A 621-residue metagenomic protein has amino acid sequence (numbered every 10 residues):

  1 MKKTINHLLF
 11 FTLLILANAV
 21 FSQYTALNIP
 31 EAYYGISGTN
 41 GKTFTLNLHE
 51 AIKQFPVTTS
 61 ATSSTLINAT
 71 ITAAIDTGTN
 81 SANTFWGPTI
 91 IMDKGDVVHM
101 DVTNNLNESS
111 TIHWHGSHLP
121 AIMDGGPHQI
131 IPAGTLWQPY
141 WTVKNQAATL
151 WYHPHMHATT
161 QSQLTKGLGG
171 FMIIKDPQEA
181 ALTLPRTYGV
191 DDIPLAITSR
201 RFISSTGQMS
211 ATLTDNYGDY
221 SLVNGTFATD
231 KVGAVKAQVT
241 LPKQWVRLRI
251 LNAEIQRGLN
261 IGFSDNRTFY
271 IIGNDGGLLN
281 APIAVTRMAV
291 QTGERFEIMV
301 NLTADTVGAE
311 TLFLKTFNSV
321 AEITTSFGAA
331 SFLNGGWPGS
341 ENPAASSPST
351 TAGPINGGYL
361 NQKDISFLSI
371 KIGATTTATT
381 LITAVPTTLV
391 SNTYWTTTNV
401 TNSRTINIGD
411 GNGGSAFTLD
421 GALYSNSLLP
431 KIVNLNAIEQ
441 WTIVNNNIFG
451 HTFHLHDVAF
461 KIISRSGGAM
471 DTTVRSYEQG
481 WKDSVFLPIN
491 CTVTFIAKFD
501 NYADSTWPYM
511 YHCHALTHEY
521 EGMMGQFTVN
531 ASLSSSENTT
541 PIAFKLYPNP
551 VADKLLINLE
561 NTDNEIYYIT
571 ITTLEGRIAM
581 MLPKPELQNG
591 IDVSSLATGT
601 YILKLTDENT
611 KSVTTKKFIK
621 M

Functional and structural regions predicted by a protein language model:
M1-Q23, S535: Bacterial Sec-dependent N-terminal signal peptides
Q23-H49, T165-T198, N280-G450, K498-S532: Extended terminal and domain-junction accessory segments
T79-M92, W114-N145, A181-T183, F269-T306 (+3 more regions): Extracytoplasmic beta-sandwich strand-turn segments characteristic of Greek-key/jelly-roll folds
V102-L106, I250-E254, I443-N447: Asparagine-centered strand-capping/turn motif at beta-strand->loop junctions
L150, E310-L312, Y601-K604: A short tyrosine-centered beta-strand micro-motif
M156, T316, A515, L605-D607: Conserved structural position at the C-terminal beta-strand of extracellular beta-sandwich adhesion modules
D191-W245, L251-I255: Acidic-aromatic/histidine active-site loop/patch
E537-Y547, V551-M621: C-terminal outer-membrane/trafficking sorting elements
